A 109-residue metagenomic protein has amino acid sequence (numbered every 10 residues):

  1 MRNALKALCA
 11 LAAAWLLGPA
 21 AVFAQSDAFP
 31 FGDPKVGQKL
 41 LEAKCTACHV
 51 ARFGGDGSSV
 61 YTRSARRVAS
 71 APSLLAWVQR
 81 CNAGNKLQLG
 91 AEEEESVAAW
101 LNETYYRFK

Functional and structural regions predicted by a protein language model:
M1-L11: Bacterial N-terminal signal peptides that target proteins for export
C9-P19: Bacterial N-terminal signal peptides
A21-L40: Electrostatic cytochrome c docking/interface patches
P34-Q38, V50-A83: Gly/Gly-Pro-rich "capping" loops immediately C-terminal to redox-active cysteine motifs in periplasmic/lumenal
E42, A71-Q79, E94-A98, N102: An amphipathic alpha-helix signature
C45-C48: Short cysteine clusters
L87-K109: C-terminal capping alpha-helices of c-type cytochrome domains
